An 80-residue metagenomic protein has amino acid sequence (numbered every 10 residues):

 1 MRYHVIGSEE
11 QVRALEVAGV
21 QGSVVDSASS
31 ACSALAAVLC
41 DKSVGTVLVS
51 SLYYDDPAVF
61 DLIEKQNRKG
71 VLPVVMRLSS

Functional and structural regions predicted by a protein language model:
M1-D26: N-terminal first-folded block
E10-Q11, S30, Y53-Y54: Alpha-helix capping/helix-boundary segments
V25-S30, S79: Short beta->alpha connector loops at strand-helix junctions that form conserved, small/polar/Pro-enriched
A37-S80: Core subunits and conserved enzymes of cellular information-processing and envelope-translocation systems across
